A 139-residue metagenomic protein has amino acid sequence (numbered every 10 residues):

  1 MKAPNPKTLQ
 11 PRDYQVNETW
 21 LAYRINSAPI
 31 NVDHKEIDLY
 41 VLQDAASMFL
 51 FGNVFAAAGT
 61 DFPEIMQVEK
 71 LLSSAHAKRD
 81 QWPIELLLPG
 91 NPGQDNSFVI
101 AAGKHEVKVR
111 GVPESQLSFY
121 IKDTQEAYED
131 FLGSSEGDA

Functional and structural regions predicted by a protein language model:
M1-A139: Secondary-structure boundary/capping micro-motif
